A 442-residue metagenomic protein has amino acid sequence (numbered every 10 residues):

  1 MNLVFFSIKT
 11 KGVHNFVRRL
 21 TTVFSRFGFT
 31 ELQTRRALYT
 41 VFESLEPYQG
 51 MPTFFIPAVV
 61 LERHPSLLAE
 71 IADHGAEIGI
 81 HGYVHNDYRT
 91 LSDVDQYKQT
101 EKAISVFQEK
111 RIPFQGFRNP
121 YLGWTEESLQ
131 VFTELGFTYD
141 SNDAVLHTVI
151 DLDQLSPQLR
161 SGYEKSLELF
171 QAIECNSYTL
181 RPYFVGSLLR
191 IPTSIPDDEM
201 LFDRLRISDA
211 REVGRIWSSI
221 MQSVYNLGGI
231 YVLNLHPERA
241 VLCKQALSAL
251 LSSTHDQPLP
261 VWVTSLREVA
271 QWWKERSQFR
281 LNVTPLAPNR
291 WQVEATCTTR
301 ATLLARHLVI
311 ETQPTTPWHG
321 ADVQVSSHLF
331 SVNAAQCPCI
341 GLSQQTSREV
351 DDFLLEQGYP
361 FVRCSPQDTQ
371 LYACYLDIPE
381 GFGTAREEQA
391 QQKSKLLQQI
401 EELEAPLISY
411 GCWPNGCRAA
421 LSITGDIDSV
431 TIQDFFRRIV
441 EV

Functional and structural regions predicted by a protein language model:
M1-T53, S105, E126-L135, A144-V442: Terminal accessory/targeting
S25-T30, G82-Q99: Glycine-rich phosphate-binding "P-loop"
I56-V60, F117-T125, D143-L146: Short, solvent-exposed turn/loop segments enriched in Gly/Ser/Thr/Pro and often Arg
S66-L67, T90-K98, E127-F132: Metal-dependent catalytic neighborhoods of phosphoester/phosphodiester hydrolases
H74-I78, V131-D140: Glycine-enriched alpha-helix->loop->beta-strand junction motifs that scaffold or abut catalytic
I78-H85, I427: Histidine-centered catalytic micro-motifs
K98-K110: An active-site-proximal "capping" alpha-helix that borders the catalytic cofactor pocket
